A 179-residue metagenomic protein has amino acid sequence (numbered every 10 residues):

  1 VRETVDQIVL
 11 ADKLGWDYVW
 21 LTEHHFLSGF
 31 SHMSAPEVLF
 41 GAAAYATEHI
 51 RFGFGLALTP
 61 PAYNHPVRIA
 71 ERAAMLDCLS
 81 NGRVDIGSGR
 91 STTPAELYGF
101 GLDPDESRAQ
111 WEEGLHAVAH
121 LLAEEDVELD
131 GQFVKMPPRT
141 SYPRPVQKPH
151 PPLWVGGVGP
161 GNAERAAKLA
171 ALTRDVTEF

Functional and structural regions predicted by a protein language model:
V1-F54, K148-P151: N-terminal beta1-alpha1-beta2 module of alpha/beta enzyme domains
Q7-D12, L21, P60-V67, E96-L97: Conserved N-terminal glycine/acidic-rich loop preference
V19-L21, F52-L56, V84-S88, L153-G156 (+1 more regions): Hydrophobic faces of well-ordered beta-strands that scaffold small-molecule active sites in alpha/beta enzyme cores
L27-S31, A57-N64, D103-P104: Glycine-rich "substrate-gating" loop/helix at the edge of Rossmann-like oxidoreductase active sites
A46-H49, S80, K168-R174: Glycine-enriched alpha-helix->loop->beta-strand junction motifs that scaffold or abut catalytic
A62-L169: Internal, glycine-rich beta/alpha segment that forms the wall or movable "lid" of small-molecule/cofactor binding
T177-F179: Short, acidic/turn-prone active-site loops that include or flank metal/cofactor- and phosphate-binding residues
